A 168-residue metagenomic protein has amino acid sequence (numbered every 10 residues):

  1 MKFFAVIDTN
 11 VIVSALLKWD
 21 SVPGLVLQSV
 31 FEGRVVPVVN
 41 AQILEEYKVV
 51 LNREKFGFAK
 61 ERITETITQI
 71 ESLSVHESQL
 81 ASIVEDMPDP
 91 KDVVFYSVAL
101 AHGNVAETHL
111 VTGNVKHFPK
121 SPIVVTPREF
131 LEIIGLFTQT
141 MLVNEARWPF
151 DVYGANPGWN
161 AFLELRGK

Functional and structural regions predicted by a protein language model:
M1-D20: Metal-dependent nucleic-acid phosphoesterase active-site entry motif
V6-I7, V22-N52: PIN/NYN-family metal-dependent endoribonuclease catalytic core
I7-T9, V39-N40, N114, T126: A secondary-structure boundary/capping signal
V11-I12, I43, F95, K116-H117 (+1 more regions): Alpha-helix capping/helix-boundary segments
Q42, R62-M87: Acidic catalytic patch
V84-K91, V115-K116: Acidic, metal-coordinating catalytic cores used for nucleic-acid/nucleotide bond scission and strand-transfer chemistry
D89-V111: Acidic, metal-associated active-site segment
N104-K168: Acidic, PIN/NYN-like endoribonuclease modules and their adjacent C-terminal/linker elements
